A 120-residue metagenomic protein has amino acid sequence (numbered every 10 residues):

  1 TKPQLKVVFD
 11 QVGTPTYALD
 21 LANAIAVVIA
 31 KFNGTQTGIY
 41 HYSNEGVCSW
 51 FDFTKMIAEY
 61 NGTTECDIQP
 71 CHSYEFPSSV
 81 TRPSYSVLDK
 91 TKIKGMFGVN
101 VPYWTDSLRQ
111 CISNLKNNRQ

Functional and structural regions predicted by a protein language model:
L5, T14, G46, Q69 (+1 more regions): Residues that recognize and position ribonucleotide moieties
V7-V12, Y40-V47, M96: Glycine-rich Rossmann NAD(P)(H)-binding loop
V8-A30: Substrate-positioning beta->alpha
G13-T16, C48, L88, V99-P102: Residue-level signal for the nucleotide or nucleotide-sugar donor/cofactor binding architecture
A24, F32-S79: Mid/C-terminal beta-alpha module of Rossmann-like enzyme folds, strongest in SDR-family dehydrogenases/epimerases
Y74-K94: A hydrophobic C-terminal alpha-helical subdomain
W104-Q120: Amphipathic terminal alpha-helices
